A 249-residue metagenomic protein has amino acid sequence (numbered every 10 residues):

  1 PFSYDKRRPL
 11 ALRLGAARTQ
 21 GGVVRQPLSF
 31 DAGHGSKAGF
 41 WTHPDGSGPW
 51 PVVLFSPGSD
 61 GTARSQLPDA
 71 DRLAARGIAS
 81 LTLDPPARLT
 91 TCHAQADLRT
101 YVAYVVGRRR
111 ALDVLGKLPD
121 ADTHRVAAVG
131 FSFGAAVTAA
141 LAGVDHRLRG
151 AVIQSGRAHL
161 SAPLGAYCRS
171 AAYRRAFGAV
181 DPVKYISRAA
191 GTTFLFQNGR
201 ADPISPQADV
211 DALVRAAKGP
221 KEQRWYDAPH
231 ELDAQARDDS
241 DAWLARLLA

Functional and structural regions predicted by a protein language model:
S3-S47: N-terminal cap/lid segment of alpha/beta-hydrolase-fold proteins
P49-G58: Short beta-strand element of the alpha/beta-hydrolase
G58-V106, L160-A166: Cap/lid segment of the alpha/beta-hydrolase catalytic domain
R109-A171: Primarily recognizes the serine-hydrolase "nucleophile elbow" in alpha/beta-hydrolase and SGNH/GDSL folds
A172-I186: Active-site nucleophile elbow and catalytic-triad environment of alpha/beta-hydrolase enzymes
A189-A190, L195-N198: Short beta-strand/loop motif that positions the catalytic acidic residue of the alpha/beta-hydrolase fold
P203-D209: Conserved alpha/beta-hydrolase "acid-adjacent" motif
R215-A249: C-terminal catalytic histidine-bearing segment of alpha/beta-hydrolase fold enzymes
